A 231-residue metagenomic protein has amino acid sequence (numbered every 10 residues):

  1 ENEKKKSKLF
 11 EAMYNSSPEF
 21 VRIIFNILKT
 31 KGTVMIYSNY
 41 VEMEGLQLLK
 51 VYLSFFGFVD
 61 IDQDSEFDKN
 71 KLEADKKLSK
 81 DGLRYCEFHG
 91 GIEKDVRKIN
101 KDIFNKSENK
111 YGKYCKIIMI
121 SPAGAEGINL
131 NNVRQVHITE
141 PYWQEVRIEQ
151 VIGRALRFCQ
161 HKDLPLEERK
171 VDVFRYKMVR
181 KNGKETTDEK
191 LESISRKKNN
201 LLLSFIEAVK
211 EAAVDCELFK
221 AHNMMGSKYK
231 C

Functional and structural regions predicted by a protein language model:
E1-I117, P122-C231: Helicase-associated low-complexity regulatory tails and linkers flanking the ATPase motor
